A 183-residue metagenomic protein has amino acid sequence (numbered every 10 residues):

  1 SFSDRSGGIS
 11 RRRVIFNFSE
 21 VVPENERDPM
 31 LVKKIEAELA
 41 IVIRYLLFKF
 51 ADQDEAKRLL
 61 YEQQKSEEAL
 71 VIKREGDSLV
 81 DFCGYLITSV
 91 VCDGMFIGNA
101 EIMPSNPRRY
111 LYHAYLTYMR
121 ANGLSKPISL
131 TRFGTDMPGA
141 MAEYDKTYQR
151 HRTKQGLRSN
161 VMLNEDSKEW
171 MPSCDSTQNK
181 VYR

Functional and structural regions predicted by a protein language model:
S1-R183: Feature primarily recognizes SF3-like P-loop helicase cores of small DNA viruses
